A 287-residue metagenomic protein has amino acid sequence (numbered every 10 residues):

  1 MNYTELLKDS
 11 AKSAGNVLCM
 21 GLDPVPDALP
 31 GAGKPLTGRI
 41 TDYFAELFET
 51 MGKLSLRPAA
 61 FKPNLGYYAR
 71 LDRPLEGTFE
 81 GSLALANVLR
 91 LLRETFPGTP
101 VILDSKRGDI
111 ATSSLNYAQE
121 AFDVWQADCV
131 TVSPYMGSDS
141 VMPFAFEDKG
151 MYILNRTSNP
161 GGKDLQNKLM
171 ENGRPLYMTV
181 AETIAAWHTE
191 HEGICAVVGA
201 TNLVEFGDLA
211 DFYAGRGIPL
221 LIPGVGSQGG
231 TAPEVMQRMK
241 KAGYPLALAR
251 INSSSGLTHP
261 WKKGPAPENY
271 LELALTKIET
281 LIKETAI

Functional and structural regions predicted by a protein language model:
M1-P63, Y68-G98, A266-A286: Conserved N-terminal beta1-alpha1 strand-loop-helix module at the mouth
A11-S13, F48-R57, N87-F96, P143-D148 (+2 more regions): Acidic (Asp/Glu)-rich catalytic clusters
A14-L18, S55-A59, P97-T99, Q126-D128 (+4 more regions): Short, well-ordered coil/turn segments that N-cap beta-strands
M20, F61, D104, V130 (+2 more regions): Conserved, mostly hydrophobic/aromatic
V25-P26, G31, D109-G199: Conserved anion-binding
L71-E94, I110-S114, P134-D148, T201-F212 (+1 more regions): Active-site-adjacent beta->alpha loops and helix N-cap segments on the catalytic face of soluble alpha/beta enzymes
T201-N252, G256-P260: A C-terminal functional module that forms or caps the active site or interfaces directly with catalytic machinery
V235-Y244, L248, L257-I287: C-terminal helical cap(s) of enzyme catalytic domains, especially alpha/beta-barrels
